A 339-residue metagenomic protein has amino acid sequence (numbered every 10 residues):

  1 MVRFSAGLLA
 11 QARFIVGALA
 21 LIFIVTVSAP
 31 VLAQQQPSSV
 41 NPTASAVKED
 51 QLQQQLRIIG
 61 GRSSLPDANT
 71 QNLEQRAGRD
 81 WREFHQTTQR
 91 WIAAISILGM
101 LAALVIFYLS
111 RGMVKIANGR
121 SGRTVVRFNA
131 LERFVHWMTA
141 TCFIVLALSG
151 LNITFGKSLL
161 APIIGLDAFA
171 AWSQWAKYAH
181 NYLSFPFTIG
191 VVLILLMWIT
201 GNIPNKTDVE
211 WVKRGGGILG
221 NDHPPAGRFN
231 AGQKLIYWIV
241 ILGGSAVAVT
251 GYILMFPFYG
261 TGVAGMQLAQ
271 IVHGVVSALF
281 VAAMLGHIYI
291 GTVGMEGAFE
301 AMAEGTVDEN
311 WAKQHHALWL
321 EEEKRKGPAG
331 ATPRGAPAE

Functional and structural regions predicted by a protein language model:
V2, A12, P30-E339: Membrane-embedded alpha-helical bundles that constitute the cytochrome b-like, heme-associated redox core of multi-pass
V2-A18: N-terminus-biased targeting/localization segments
G7, S28-P30: Serine/proline-rich low-complexity intrinsically disordered segments, especially terminal tails, linkers
I15-V27: Bacterial N-terminal signal peptides
